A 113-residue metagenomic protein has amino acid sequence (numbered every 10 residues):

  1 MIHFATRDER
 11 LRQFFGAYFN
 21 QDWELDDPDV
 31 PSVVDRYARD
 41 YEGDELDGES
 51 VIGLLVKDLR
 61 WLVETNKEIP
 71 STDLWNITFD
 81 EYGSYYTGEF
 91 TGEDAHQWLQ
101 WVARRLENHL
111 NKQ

Functional and structural regions predicted by a protein language model:
M1-D40, L99, A103-L110: Short terminal alpha-helical segments
I2, T6, D47-S50, L54 (+2 more regions): Alpha-helix boundary/N-cap detector
F4, I69-N76: Membrane-targeting and insertion segments and their boundary/processing signals
L11, F15, I52-E64, L74 (+3 more regions): Generic hydrophobic secondary-structure signal
F19, W23, V63-P70, F79-F90: Short alpha-helix boundary/capping elements
D22-T72: Amphipathic alpha-helical interaction modules
D73-Q113: Amphipathic alpha-helical binding modules
